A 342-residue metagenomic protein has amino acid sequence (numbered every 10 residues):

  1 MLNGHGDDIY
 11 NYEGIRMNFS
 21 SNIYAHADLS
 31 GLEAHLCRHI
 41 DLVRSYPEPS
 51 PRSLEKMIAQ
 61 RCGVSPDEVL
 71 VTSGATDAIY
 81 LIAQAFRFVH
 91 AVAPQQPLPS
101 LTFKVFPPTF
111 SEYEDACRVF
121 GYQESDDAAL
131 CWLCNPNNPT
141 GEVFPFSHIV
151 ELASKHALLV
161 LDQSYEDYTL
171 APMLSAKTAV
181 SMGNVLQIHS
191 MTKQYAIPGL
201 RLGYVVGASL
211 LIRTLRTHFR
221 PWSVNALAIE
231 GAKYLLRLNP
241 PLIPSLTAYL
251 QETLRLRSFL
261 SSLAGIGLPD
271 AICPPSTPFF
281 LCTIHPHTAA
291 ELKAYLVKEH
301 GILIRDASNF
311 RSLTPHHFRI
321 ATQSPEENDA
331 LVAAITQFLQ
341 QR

Functional and structural regions predicted by a protein language model:
M1-S45: N-terminal "arm"/small-domain region of PLP-dependent enzymes with the aminotransferase-like
S30-G31, H287-A294, E327-A330: Short, conserved charged micro-motifs
P51-T102: Phosphate-binding glycine-rich loop
S73-T76, Q84, P94, F103-Y122 (+1 more regions): Substrate-binding/gating loop at the entrance of the active-site cleft, primarily in PLP-dependent aminotransferase-like
R118-P172, T178-V180: Active-site phosphate-binding strand-loop segment of PLP-dependent enzymes
S147, K298-E299, S312-R342: PLP-dependent enzyme catalytic core of the Aspartate aminotransferase-like
V185-G265, A271-I272: PLP-dependent aminotransferase class I/II
L250, L263-H300: Conserved PLP-binding catalytic core of the aspartate aminotransferase-like
